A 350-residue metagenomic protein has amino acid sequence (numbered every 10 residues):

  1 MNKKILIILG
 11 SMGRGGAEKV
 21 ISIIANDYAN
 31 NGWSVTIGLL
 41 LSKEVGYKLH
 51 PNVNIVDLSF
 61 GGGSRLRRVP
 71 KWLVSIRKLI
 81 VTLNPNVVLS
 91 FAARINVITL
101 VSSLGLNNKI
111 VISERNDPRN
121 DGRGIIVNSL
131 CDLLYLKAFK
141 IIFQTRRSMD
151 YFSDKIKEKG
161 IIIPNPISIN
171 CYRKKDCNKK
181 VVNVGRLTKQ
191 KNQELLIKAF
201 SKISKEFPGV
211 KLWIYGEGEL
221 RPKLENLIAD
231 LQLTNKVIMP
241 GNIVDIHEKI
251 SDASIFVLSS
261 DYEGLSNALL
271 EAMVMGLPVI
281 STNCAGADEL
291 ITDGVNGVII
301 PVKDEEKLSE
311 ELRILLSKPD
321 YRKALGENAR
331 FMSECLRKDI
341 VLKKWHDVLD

Functional and structural regions predicted by a protein language model:
N2, I7-G15, K19-R68, Y151-S153 (+1 more regions): N-terminal strand-loop element at the rim of the active site of nucleotide-sugar-dependent glycosyltransferases
G15-I23, K179, N183-P208, I214 (+4 more regions): A conserved mid-protein helix/loop that constitutes part of the nucleotide-sugar donor-binding site
V56, L136-C171: Donor nucleotide-sugar binding/catalytic pocket of nucleotide-sugar-dependent glycosyltransferases
S64-R67, G122, S153-D154, I161-K180: Acidic anion/phosphate-binding donor-loop and adjacent secondary structure in glycosyltransferase catalytic cores
S90-N96, E114: Short His-centered aromatic/hydrophobic patch
N242, D261: Aromatic "clamp/platform" in nucleotide-sugar-dependent glycosyltransferases that forms part of the donor/acceptor
P278-S281: Short hydrophobic beta-strand element within catalytic cores of glycosyltransferases and related nucleotide-activated
D293-G294, V298-E305, I314-P319, E334: Conserved acidic donor-binding segment of nucleotide-sugar-dependent glycosyltransferases
